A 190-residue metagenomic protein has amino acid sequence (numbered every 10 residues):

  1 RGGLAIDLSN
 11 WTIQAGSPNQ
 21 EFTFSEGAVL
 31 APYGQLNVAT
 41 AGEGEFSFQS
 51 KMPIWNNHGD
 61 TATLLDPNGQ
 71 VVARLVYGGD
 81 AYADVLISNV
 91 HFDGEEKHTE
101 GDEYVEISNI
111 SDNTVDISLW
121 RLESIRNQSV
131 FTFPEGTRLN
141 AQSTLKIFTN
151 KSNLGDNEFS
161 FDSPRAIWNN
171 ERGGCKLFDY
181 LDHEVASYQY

Functional and structural regions predicted by a protein language model:
R1-W11, K51-H58, D66-R121, R165-R172 (+2 more regions): A structural motif detector for short, solvent-exposed N-terminal "entry" segments of globular domains
Q14-E21, L64-P67, S124-V130: Short edge-strand/loop segments of extracellular domains
S17, G42, N68, H91 (+3 more regions): A broadly conserved detector of short glycine/acidic/proline-rich loop/turn motifs that flank catalytic sites and bind
P18-M52, Q128-S163: Intrinsically disordered, low-complexity Pro/Gly/Ser/Thr-rich segments with frequent PxxP/GP/PP motifs and embedded
N37, T63, S111, F131-T132 (+1 more regions): Glycine-rich loops and low-complexity Gly/Arg-rich segments that provide flexible linkers or classic glycine-based
